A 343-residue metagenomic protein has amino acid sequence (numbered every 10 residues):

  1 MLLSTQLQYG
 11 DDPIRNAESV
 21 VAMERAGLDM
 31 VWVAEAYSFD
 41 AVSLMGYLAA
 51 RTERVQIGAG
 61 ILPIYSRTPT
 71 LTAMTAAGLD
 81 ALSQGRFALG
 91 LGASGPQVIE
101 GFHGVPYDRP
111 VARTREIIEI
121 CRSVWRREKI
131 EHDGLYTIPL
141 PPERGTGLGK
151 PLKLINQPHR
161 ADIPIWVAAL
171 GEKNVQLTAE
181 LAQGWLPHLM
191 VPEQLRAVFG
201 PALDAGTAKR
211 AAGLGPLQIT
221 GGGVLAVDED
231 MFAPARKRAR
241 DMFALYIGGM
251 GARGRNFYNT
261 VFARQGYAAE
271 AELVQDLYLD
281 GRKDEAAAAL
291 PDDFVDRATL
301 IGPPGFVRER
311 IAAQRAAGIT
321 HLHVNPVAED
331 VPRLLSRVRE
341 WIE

Functional and structural regions predicted by a protein language model:
M1-E343: Active-site-adjacent structural elements that line small-molecule/cofactor binding pockets in enzymes
